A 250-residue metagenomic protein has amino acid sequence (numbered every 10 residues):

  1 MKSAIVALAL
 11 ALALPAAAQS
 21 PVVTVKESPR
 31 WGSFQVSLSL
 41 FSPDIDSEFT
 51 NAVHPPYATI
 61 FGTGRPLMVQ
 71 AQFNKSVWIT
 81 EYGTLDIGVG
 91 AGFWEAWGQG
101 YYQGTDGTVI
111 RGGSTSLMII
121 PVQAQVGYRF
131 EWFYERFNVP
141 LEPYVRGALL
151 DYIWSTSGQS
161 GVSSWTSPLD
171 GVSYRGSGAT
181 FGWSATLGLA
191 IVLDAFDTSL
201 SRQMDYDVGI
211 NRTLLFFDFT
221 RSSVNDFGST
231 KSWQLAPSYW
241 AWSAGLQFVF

Functional and structural regions predicted by a protein language model:
M1-P29: Cleavable N-terminal export/targeting peptides
A18-W78, F227-A236, Q247: Short glycine/proline- and aromatic-enriched beta-strand/turn motifs that initiate or cap beta-hairpins
S20-G32, S76-L85, E131-L141, D194-T213: Short loop/turn motifs that connect adjacent beta-strands in outer-membrane beta-barrel proteins
G32-F34, R65-A71, I120-V126, P143 (+2 more regions): Hydrophobic, lipid-facing positions within transmembrane beta-strands of outer-membrane proteins
S39-F41, G90-W94, A148-Y152, A190 (+1 more regions): Outer-membrane beta-barrel pore domains and translocons
P43-R65, W94-V122, I153-W183, V224-A236: Extracellular/periplasm-exposed beta-strand and loop segments of Gram-negative cell-envelope proteins, dominated by
V69-Q159: Gram-negative (and chloroplast) outer-membrane scaffold detector with strong preference for beta-barrel transmembrane
A190-F250: Predominantly the C-terminal beta-signal and adjacent terminal strand-loop region of outer-membrane beta-barrel
